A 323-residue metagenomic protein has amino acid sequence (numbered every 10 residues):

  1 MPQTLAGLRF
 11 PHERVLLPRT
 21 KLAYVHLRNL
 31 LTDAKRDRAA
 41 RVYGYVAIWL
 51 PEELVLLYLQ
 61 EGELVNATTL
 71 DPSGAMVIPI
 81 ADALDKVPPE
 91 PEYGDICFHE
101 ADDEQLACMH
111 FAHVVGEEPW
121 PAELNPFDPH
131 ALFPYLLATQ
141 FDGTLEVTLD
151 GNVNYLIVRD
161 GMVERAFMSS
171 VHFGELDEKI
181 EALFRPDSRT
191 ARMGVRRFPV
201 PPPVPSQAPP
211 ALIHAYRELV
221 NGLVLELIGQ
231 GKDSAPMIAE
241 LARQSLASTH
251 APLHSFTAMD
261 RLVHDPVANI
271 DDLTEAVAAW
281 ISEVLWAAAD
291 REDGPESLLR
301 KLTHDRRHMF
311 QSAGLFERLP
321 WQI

Functional and structural regions predicted by a protein language model:
M1-I323: Acidic, Ser/Thr/Pro-enriched low-complexity segments and adjacent helix/loop capping patches that create flexible
